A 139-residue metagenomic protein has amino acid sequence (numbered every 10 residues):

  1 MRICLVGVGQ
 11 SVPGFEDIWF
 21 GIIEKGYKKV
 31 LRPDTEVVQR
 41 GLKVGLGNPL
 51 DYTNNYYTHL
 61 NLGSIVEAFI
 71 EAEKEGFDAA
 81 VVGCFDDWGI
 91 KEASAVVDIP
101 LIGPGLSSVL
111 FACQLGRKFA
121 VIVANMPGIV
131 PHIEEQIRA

Functional and structural regions predicted by a protein language model:
M1-H59, N125-A139: N-terminal glycine-rich anion-binding loop in soluble enzyme alpha/beta folds
V6, K74-C84: Periplasmic-binding protein-like
V38-R40, V81-V82, L101-P104: General beta-strand structural signal in soluble alpha/beta enzymes
T53-E71: Glycine-rich, highly charged phosphate/nucleotide-binding loops
Y56-N61, D78-A80, D98-P100: Short, flexible loop segments at the rims of nucleotide/cofactor-binding pockets, characterized by
D87-K91, S108-V109, I129-V130: Short, well-ordered alpha-helical microsegments
S94-L115: Short, acidic/small-residue loops that bind anionic groups at enzyme active sites
